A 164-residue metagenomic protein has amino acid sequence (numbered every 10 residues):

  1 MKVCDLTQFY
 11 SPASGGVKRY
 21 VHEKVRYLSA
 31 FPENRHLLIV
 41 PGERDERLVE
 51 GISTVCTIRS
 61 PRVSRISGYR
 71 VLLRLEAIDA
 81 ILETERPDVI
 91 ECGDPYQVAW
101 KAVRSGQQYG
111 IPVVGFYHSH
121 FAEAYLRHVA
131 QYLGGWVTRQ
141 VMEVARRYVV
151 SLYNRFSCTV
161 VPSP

Functional and structural regions predicted by a protein language model:
M1-T57, E83: N-terminal subdomain of nucleotide-sugar transferases
V3, V89, G106-R127, V160: Active-site proximal beta-strand in glycosyltransferases
V17-Y20, P41, G93, T159-S163: Replace "coordinates the UDP/GDP/TDP-sugar" with "coordinates nucleotide-activated sugar donors
S53-A80, C92, Y132-T138: A short, charged, and often flexible helix/loop element on the N-terminal side of the glycosyltransferase catalytic
S60, G115-R147: Acceptor-binding helix/loop patch of EC 2.4 sugar-transfer enzymes, predominantly nucleotide-sugar-dependent
I78-A99, V103, Q108-F116: Short N-terminal targeting/anchoring amphipathic segment
Q108, R139-C158: Membrane-proximal helix-turn-helix segments that form the acceptor-binding/catalytic region of lipid-linked
